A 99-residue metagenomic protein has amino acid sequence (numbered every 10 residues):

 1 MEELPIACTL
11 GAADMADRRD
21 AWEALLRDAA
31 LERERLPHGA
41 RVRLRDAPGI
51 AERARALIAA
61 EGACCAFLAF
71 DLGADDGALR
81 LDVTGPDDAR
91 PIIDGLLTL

Functional and structural regions predicted by a protein language model:
M1-E52, D71-L99: Secretory/periplasmic and organellar redox-cofactor proteins
R55-G73: Amphipathic, hydrophobic secondary-structure cores in small proteins
